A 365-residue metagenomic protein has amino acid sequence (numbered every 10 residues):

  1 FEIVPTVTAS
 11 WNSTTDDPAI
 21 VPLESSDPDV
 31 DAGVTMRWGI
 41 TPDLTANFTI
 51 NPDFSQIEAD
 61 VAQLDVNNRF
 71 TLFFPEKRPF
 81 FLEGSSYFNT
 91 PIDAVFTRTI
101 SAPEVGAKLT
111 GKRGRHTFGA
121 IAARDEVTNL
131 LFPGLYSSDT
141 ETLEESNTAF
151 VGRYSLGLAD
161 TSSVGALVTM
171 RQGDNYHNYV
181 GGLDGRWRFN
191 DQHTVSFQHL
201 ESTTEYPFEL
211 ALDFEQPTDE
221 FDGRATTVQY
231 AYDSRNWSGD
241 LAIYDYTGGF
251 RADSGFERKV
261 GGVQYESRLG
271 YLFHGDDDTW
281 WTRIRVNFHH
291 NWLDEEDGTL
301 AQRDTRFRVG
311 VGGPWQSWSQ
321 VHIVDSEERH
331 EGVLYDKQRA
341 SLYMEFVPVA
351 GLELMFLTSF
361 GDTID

Functional and structural regions predicted by a protein language model:
F1, I40-L44, R113-R115, S155-D160 (+6 more regions): Outer-membrane beta-barrel proteins
F1-L156, N175: Structural preference for beta-rich elements and adjacent junctions enriched in aromatics
P5, V34-W38, A107-G111, G152-L156 (+5 more regions): Residues on the lipid-exposed face of transmembrane beta-strands in outer-membrane beta-barrel proteins
T14-I20, N89-A94, P133-S137, A166-V168 (+5 more regions): Extracytoplasmic loops and strand-loop junctions of Gram-negative outer membrane beta-barrel proteins
V21-P22, G33-T35, N51-S55, L167-D174 (+6 more regions): Conserved short loop/turn motifs at secondary-structure junctions
L23-E24, N68, T97, S138-E145 (+6 more regions): Alpha-helix capping and helix-loop boundary segments enriched in small/acidic/polar residues
A102, E201-D365: Exposed, low-structure sequence patches enriched in small/polar residues
N147-G152, L158-V228: Beta-propeller domains
